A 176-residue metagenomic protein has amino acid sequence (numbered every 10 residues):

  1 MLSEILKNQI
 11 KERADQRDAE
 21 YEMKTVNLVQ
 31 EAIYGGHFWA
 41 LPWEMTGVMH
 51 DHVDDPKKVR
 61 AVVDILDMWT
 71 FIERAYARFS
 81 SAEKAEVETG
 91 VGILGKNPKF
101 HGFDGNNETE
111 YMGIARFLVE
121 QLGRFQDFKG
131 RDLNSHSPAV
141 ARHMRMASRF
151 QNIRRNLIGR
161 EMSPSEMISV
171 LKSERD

Functional and structural regions predicted by a protein language model:
M1, M23, M45, M49 (+6 more regions): Detector for methionine-enriched segments
M1-Q30: Extended alpha-helical segments
K7, K11, K24, K57-K58 (+4 more regions): Context-gated lysine
L28-R124: Extended alpha-helical scaffolding regions
E108-D176: Charge-dense, extended regions
